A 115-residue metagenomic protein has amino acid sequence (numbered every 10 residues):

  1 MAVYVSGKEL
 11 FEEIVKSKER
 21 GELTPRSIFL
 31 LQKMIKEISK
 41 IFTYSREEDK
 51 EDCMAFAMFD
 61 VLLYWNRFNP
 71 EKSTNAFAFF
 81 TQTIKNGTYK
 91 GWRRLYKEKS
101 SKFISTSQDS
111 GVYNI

Functional and structural regions predicted by a protein language model:
M1-E98: Alpha-helical promoter-recognition and RNA polymerase-docking modules of transcription initiation factors, dominated by
W92-I115: Charged, low-cysteine interdomain linkers and short loop/connector segments that bridge structured helical modules
